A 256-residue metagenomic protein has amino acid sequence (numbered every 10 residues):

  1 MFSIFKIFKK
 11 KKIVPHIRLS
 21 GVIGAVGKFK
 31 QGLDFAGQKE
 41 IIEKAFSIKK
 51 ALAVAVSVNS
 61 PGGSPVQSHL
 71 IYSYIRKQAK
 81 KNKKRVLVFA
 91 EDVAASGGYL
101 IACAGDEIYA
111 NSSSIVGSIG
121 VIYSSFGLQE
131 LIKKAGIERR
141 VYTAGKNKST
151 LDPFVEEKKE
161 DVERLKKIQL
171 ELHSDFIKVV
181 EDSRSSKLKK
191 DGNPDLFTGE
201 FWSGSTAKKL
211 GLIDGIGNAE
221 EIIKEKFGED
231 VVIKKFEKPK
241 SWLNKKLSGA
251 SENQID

Functional and structural regions predicted by a protein language model:
M1-N111, I122-D256: N-terminal organellar transit peptides
I115: Short glycine/proline-centered loop/turn elements that form peptide/ligand docking sites
